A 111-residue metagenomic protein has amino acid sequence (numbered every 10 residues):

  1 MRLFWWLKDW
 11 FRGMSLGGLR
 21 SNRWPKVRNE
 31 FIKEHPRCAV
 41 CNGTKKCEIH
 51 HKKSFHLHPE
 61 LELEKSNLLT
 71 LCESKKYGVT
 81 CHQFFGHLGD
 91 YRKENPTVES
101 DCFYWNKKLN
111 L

Functional and structural regions predicted by a protein language model:
M1-K26, G43-K45, D90-L111: A boundary/linker detector
D9, G13, F31, H50-S54: Generic, low-specificity signal for short hydrophobic/alpha-helical stretches with a mild N-terminal bias, encompassing
R20-S21, H58-E60, C72, G78: Short, structured coil/loop segments at alpha-helix boundaries
N22-H50, C72-K75: Short cysteine-rich loop/turn motifs with clustered Cys
I32, K53-S54, F85-G86, D90: Intrinsic structural disorder/low-complexity segments
K46, L68-T97: Short Cys/His-centered divalent metal-binding micro-motifs
K53-L68: Short linker/helix segments within small regulatory modules
